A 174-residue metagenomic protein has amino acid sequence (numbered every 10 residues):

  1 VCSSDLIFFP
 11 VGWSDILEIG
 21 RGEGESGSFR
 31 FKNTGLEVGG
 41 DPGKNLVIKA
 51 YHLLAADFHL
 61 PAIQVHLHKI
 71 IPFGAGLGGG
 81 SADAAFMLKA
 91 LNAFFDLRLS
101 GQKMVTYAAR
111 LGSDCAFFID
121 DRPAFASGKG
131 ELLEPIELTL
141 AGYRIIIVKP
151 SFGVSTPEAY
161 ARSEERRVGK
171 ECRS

Functional and structural regions predicted by a protein language model:
V1-S3, G169-C172: Short, small-residue-biased leader/transition segments that mark boundaries at the very start of proteins
C2-G74, A93-Q102, L138, K149-F152: ATP-binding N-lobe of GHMP and related small-molecule kinases
F8, I48, L88, V105-A108 (+2 more regions): Conserved protein kinase catalytic domain
D15, I63, S113, R122 (+1 more regions): Change "...and in nucleic-acid phosphodiester-cleaving endonucleases..." to "...and in nucleic-acid processing enzymes
A75-G101, F117: DPxDG-like acidic metal-binding loop motif
L97-I136: Glycine/threonine-rich beta-strand-loop-alpha-helix active-site module that forms ligand/phosphate-binding
D120-D121, F125-R167: Conserved, helical-rich catalytic subdomain that frames metal- and/or nucleotide-binding sites in enzyme alpha/beta
